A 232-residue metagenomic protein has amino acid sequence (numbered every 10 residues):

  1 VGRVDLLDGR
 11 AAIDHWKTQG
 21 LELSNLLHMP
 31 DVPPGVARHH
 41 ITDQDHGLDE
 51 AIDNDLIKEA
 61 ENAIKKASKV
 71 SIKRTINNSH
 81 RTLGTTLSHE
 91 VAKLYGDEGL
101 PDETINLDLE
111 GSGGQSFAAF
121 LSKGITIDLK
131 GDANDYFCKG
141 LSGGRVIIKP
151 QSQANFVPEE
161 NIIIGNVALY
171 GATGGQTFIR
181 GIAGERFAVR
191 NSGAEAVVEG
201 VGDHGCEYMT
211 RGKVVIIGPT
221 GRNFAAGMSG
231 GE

Functional and structural regions predicted by a protein language model:
G2-D8, A12-E232: Long, distal/terminal scaffolding or interaction modules with repetitive or compositionally biased sequence
